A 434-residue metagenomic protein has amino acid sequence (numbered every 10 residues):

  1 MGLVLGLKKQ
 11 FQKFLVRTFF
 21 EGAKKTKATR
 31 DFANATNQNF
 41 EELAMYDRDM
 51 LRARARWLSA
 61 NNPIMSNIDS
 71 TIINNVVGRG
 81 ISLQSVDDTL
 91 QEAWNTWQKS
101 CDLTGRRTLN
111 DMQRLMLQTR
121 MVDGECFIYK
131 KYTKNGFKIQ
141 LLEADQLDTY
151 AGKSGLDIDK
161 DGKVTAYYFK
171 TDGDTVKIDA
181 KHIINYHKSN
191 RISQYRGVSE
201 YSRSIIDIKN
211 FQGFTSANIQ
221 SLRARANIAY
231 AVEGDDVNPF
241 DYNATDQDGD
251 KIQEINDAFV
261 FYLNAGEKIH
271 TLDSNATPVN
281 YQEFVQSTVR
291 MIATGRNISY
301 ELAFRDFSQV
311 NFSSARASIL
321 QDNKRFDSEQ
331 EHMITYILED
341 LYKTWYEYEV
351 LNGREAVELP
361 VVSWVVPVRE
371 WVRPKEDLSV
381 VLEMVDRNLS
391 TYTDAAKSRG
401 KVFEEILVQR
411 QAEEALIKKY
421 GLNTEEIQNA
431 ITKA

Functional and structural regions predicted by a protein language model:
M1-V77: N-terminal-proximal low-complexity accessory segments that begin disordered and transition into the first
G2-L5, E267-P278, Q282, A315-F326 (+1 more regions): Activation/maturation switch segments at domain boundaries
A60-Y195, M384: Structured, mid-chain assembly/scaffold modules that mediate subunit interfaces within large macromolecular complexes
G80, W97, C101, I208 (+7 more regions): Generic structural signal for hydrophobic core residues of well-folded globular domains
L90, W94, V285, V289 (+3 more regions): Short amphipathic alpha-helical coiled-coil/interface segments
R106-K130, T277-K375, S379, T424-I427: C-terminal amphipathic alpha-helical
L109, K130-T133, S221-N227, A303-F307 (+3 more regions): Short coil/turn segments at secondary-structure boundaries
H187-S314, S318, V362: Extended, charged amphipathic alpha-helical segments
